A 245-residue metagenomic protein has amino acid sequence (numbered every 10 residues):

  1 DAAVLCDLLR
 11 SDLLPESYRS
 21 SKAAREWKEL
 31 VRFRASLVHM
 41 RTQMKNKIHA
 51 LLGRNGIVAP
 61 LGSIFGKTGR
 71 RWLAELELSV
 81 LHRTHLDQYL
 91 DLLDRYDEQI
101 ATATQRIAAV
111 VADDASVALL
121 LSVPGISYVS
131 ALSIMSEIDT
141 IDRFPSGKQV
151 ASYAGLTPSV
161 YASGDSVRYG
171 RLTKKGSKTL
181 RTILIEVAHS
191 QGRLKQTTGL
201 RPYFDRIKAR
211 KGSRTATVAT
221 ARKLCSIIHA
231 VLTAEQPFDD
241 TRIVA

Functional and structural regions predicted by a protein language model:
D1-A245: A detector of single, family-specific signature residues that are central to catalytic or substrate-handling motifs
